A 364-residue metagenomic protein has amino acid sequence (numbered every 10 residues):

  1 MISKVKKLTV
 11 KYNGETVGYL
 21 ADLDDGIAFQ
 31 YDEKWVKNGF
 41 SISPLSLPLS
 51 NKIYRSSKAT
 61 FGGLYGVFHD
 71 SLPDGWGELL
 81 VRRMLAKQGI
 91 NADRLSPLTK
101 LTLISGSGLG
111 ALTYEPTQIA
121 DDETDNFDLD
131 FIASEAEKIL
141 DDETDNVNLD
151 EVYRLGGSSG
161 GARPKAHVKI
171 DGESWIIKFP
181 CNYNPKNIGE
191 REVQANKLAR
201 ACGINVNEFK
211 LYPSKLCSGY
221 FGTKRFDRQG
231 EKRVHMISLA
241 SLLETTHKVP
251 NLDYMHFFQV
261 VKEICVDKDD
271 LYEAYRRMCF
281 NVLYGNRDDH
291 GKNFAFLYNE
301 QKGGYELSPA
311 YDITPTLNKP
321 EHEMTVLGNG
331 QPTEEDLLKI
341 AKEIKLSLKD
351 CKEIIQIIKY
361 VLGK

Functional and structural regions predicted by a protein language model:
M1-G291, A295-K364: Phosphate/dinucleotide-binding and metal-coordinating scaffold of catalytic cores in nucleotide-dependent enzymes
